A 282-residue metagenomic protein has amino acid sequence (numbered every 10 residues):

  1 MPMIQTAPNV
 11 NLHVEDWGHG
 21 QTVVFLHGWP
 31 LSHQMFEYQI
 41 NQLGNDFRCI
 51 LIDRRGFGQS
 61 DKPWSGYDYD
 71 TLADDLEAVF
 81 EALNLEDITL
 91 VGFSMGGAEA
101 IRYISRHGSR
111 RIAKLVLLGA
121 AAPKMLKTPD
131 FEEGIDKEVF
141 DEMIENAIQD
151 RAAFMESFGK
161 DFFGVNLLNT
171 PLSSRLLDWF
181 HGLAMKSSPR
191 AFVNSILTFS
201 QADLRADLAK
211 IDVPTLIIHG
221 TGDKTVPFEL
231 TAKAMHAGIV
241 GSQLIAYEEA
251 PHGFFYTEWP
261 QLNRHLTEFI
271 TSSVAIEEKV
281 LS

Functional and structural regions predicted by a protein language model:
T6, V10-S65: Conserved HGGG/HGGXW glycine-rich cap/lid loop of the alpha/beta-hydrolase fold
W29, I88, G92-S94: Conserved alpha/beta-hydrolase "nucleophile elbow" surrounding the catalytic nucleophile
T71-I88: Conserved acidic catalytic loop of the alpha/beta-hydrolase fold
I101-R106, R110-Q149: Flexible "cap/lid" loop of the alpha/beta hydrolase fold
P123-G134, E145-A209: Conserved alpha/beta-hydrolase catalytic His-Asp/Glu region
I211, I217-H219, D223: Short beta-strand/loop motif that positions the catalytic acidic residue of the alpha/beta-hydrolase fold
K224-L230: Conserved alpha/beta-hydrolase "acid-adjacent" motif
G241-S282: Catalytic active-site module of serine/aspartate enzymes centered on a nucleophile-bearing elbow/loop
